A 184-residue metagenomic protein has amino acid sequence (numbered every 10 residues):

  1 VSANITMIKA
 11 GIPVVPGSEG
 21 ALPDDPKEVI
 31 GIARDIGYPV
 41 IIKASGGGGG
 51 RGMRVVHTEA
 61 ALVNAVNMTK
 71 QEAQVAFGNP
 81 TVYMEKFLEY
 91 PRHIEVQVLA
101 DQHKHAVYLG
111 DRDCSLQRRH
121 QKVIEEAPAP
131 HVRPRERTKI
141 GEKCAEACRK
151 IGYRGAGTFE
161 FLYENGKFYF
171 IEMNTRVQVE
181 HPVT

Functional and structural regions predicted by a protein language model:
V1-F159, Y163-V183: N-terminal beta-alpha lobe that positions the nucleotide/phosphoryl donor in ATP/NTP-coupled carboxylate activation
